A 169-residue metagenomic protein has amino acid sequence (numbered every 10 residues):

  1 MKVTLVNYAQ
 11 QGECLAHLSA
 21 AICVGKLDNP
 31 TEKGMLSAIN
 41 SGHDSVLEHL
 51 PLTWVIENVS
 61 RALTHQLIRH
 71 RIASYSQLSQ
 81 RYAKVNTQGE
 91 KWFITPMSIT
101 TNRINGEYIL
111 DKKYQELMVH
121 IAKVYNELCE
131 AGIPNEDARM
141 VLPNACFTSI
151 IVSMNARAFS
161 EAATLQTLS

Functional and structural regions predicted by a protein language model:
M1-S169: Family-specific signature for flavin-dependent thymidylate synthase
